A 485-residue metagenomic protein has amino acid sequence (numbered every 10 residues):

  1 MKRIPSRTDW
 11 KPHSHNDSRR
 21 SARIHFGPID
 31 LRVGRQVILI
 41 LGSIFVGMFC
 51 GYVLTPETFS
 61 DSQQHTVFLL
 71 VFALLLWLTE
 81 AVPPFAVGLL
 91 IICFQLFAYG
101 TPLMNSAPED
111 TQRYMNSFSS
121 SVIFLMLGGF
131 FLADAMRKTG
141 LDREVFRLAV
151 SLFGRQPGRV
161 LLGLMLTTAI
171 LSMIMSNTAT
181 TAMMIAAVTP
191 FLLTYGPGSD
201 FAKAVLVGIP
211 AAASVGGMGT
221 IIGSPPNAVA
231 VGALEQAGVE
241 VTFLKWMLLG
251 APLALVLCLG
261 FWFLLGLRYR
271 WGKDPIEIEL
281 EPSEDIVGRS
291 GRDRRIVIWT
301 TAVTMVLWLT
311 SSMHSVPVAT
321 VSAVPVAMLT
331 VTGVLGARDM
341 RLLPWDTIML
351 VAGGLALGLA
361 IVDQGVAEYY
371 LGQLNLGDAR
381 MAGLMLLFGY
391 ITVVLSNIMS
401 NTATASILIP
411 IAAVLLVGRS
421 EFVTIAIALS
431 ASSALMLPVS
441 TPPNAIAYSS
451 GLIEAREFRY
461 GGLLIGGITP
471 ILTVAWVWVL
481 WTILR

Functional and structural regions predicted by a protein language model:
K2-V53, K138-L141, P197-K203, V207-I209 (+4 more regions): Juxtamembrane and boundary regions of transmembrane helices in multi-pass small-molecule transporters and channels
L41, G128-R137, R155, L166-T180 (+7 more regions): Helix-loop-helix module between adjacent transmembrane segments
V53-F59, A81-G88, F97-Y114, A133-V145 (+2 more regions): Transmembrane alpha-helix boundary signature
E57-S60, F72-L90, Y114, F263 (+3 more regions): Flexible hinge motifs at transmembrane-helix junctions and intramembrane kinks/re-entrant loops in multi-pass membrane
D61-T66, S119-I123, A149-L166, Y195-V207 (+4 more regions): Membrane-interfacial loop-to-helix junctions in multi-pass transporters
A86, T111-G140, M165-M173, R338-Y369 (+1 more regions): Core transmembrane alpha-helical segments of multi-pass membrane transporters/permeases
C93-P102, G158-L162, I209-G217, P282-I286 (+5 more regions): Small-residue-rich segments of transmembrane alpha-helices in multi-pass membrane proteins, especially helix faces
V150-M218, P225-G238, N401-S430, R456: Hydrophobic transmembrane alpha-helices that form the pore/transport pathway of multi-pass ion and small-solute
